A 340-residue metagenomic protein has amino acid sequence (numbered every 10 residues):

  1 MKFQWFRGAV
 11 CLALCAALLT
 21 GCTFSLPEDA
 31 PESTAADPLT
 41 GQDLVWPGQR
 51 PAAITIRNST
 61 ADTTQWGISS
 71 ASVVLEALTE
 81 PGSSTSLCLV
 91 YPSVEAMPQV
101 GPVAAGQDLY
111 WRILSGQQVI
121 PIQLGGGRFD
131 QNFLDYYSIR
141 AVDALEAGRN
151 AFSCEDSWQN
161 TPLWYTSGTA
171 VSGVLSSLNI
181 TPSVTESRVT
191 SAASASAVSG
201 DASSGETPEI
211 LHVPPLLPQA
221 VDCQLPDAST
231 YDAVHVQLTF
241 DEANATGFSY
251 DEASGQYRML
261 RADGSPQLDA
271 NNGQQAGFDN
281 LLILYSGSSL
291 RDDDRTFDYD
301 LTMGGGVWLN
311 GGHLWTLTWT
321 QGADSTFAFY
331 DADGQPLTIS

Functional and structural regions predicted by a protein language model:
M1, P27-E28: N-terminal leader/targeting segments
M1-V10: Bacterial N-terminal signal peptides that target proteins for export
L12-C15: Hydrophobic alpha-helical membrane-embedded or membrane-associated segments
L18-G21: C-terminal motif of bacterial Sec signal peptides marking the signal peptidase cleavage site
T23-S25: Bacterial signal peptide processing site
D29-L75, P81-S340: A surface/extracellular/periplasmic glyco- and lipid-processing/surface-interacting theme
